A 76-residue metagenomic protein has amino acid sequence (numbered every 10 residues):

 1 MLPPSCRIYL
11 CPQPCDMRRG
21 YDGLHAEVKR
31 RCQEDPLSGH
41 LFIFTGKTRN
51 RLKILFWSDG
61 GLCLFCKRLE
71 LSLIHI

Functional and structural regions predicted by a protein language model:
M1-R18: Predominantly extracellular/luminal regions of secreted and cell-surface proteins, especially disulfide-bonded
G20-H25, R30, D35: N-terminal intrinsically disordered, cationic/polar leader segments that include organellar targeting peptides
K29-C32, L41, R68-L69: Extracellular/luminal recognition modules and glycoprotein regions
P36-R49: Conserved interaction-surface patches within small, structured recognition/assembly domains
R49, D59-G60: A generic structural motif
G60-C63, R68-L71: Basic, low-complexity intrinsically disordered segments
I74-I76: Conserved small/polar residues in nucleotide/adenosyl-binding loops
